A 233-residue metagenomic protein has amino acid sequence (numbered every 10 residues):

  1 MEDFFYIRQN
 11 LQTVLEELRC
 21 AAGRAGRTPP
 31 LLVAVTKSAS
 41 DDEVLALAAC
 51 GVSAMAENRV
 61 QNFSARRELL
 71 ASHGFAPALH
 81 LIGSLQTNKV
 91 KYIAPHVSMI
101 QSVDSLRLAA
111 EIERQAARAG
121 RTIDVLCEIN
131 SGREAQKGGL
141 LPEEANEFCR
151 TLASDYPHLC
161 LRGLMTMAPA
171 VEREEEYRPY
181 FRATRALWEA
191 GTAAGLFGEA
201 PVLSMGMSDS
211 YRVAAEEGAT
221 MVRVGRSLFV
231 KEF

Functional and structural regions predicted by a protein language model:
M1-D209, A215-E217, F229: Conserved alpha/beta-domain cores
R212, V222: Glycine-centered loop/turn positions within well-structured domains that cap or flank conserved ligand/cofactor-binding
T220-M221, S227: Divalent-metal-activated hydrolytic enzyme cores
E232-F233: Short, charged, intrinsically disordered terminal tails
